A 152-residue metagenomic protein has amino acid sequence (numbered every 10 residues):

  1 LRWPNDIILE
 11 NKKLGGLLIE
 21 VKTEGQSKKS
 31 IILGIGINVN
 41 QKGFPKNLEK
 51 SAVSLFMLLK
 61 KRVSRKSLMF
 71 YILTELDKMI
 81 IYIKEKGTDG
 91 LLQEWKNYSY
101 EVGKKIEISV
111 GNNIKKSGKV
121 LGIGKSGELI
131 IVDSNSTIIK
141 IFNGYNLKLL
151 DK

Functional and structural regions predicted by a protein language model:
L1-W3: General beta-strand structural signal in soluble alpha/beta enzymes
L9-K152: Long, positively charged amphipathic alpha-helical accessory segments at protein N-termini or as interdomain linkers
